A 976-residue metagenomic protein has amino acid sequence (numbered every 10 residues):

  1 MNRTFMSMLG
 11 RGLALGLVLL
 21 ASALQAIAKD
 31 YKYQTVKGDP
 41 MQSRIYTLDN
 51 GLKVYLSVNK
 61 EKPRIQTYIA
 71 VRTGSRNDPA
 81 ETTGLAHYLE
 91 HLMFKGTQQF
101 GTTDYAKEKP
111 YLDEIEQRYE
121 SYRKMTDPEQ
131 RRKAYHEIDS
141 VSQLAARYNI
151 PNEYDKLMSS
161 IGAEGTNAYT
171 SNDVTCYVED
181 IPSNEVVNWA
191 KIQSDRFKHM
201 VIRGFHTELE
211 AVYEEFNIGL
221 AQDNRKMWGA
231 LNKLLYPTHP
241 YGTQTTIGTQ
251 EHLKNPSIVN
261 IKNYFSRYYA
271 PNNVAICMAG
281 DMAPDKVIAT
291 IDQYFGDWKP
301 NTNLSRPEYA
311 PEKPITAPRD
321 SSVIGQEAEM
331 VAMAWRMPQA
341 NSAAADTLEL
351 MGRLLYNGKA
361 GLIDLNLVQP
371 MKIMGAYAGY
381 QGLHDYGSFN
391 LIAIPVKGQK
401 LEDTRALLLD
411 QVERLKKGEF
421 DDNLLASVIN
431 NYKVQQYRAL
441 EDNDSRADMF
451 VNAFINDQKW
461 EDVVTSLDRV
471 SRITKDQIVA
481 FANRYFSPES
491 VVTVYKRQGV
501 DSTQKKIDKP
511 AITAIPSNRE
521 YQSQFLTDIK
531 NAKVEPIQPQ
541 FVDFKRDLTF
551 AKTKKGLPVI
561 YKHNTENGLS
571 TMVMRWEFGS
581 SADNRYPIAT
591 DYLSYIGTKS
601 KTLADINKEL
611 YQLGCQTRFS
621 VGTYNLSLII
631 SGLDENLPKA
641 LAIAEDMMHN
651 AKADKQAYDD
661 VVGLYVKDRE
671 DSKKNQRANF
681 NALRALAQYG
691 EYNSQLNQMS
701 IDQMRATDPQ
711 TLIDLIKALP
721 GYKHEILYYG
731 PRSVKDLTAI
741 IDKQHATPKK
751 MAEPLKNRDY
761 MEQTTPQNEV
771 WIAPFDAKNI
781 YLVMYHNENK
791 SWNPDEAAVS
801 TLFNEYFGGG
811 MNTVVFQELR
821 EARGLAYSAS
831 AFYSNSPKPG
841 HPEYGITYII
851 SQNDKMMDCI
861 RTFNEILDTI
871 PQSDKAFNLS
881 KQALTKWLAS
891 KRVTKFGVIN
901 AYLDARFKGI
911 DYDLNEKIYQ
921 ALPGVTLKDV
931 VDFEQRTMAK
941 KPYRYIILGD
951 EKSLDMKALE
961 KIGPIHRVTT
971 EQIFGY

Functional and structural regions predicted by a protein language model:
M1-A14: Bacterial N-terminal signal peptides that target proteins for export
L15-G16, A26: Cleavable N-terminal signal peptides
A21-A23: N-terminal signal peptide c-region/cleavage motif recognized by signal peptidases
A26-L56, A283-I324, E329-M330, A334 (+10 more regions): Proteolytic maturation boundary segments
Y55-S57, K62-S75, G84-L85, T102-D195 (+16 more regions): M16 family metallopeptidases and their MPP-like homologs
T82-H91: Histidine-centered catalytic micro-motifs
D195-I202, F295-T302, L409-F420, D646-A653 (+3 more regions): A common structural junction motif
